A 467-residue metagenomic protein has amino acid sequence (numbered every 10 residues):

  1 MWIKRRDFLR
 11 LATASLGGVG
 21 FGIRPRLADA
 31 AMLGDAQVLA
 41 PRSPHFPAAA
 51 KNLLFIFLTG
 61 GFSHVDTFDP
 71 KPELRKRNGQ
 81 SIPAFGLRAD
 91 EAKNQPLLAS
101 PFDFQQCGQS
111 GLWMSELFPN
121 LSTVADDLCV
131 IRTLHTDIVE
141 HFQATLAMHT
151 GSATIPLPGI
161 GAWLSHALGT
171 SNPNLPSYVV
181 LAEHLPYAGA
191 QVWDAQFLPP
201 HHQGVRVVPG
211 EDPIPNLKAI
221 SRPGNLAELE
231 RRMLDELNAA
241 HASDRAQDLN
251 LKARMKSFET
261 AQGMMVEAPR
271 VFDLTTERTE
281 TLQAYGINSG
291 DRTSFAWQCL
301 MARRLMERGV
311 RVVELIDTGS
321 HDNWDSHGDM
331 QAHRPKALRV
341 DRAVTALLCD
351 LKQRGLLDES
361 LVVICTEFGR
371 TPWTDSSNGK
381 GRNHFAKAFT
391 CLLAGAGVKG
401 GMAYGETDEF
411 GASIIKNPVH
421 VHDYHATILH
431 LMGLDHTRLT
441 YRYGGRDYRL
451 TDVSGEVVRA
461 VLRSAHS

Functional and structural regions predicted by a protein language model:
M1-S467: Ligand-binding pockets and gating/stacking loops
